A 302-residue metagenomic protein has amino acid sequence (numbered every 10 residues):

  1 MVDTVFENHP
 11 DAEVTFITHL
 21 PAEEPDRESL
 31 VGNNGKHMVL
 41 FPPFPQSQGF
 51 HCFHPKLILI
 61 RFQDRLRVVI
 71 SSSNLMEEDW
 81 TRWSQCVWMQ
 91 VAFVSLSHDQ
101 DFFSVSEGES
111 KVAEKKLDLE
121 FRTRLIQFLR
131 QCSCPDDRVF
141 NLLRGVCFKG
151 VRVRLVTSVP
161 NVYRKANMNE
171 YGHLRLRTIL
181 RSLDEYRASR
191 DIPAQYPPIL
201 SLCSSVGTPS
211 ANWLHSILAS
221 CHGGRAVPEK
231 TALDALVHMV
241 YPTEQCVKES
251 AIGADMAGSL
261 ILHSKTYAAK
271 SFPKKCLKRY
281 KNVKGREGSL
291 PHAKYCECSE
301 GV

Functional and structural regions predicted by a protein language model:
M1-V302: PLD/PLD-like phosphodiesterase catalytic module centered on the HKD motif
